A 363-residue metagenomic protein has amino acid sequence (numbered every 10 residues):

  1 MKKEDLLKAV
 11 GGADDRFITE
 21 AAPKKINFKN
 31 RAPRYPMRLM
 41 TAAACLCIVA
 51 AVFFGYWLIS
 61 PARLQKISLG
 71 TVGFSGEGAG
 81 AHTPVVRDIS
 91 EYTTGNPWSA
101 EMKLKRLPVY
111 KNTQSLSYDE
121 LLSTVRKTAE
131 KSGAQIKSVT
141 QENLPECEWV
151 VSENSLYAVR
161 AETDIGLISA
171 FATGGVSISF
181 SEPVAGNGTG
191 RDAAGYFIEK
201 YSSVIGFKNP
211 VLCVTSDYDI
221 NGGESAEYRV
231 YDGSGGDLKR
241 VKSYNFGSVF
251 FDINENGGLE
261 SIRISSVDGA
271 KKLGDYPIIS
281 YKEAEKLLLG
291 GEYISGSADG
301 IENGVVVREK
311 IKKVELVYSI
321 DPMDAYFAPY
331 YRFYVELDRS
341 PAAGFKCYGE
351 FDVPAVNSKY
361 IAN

Functional and structural regions predicted by a protein language model:
M1-R31: Disordered, charged N-terminal biogenesis/targeting segments of membrane/secreted proteins
V10, R38-L64: Single-pass transmembrane signal-anchor helices and their membrane-water interface zones
D14, S280, D352-V356: Helix N-cap / beta->alpha transition motif
F28-M40: Short, low-complexity patches enriched in S/T/P/G
Y56-V241, S266-A270: Preferential activation on post-signal-peptide N-terminal prodomains/segments of secreted or lumenal proteins
P183, R191-F345: Segments that shape or occlude catalytic/ligand-binding pockets
A325, R339-N363: C-terminal soluble interaction/assembly domains
